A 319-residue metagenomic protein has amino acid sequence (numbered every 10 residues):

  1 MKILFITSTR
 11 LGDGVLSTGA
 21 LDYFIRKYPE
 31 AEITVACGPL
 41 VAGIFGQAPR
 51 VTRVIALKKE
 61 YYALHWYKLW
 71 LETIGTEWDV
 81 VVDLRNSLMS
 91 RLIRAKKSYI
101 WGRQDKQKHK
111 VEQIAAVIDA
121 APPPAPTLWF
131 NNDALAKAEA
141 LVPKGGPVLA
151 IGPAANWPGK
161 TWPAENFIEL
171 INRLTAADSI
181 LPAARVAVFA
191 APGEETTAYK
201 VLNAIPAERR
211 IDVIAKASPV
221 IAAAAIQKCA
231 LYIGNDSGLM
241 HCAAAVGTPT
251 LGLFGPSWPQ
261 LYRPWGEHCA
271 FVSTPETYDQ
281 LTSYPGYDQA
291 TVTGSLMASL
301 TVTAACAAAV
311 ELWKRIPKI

Functional and structural regions predicted by a protein language model:
M1-I319: Catalytic machinery of carbohydrate-active enzymes, primarily nucleotide-sugar-dependent glycosyltransferases
